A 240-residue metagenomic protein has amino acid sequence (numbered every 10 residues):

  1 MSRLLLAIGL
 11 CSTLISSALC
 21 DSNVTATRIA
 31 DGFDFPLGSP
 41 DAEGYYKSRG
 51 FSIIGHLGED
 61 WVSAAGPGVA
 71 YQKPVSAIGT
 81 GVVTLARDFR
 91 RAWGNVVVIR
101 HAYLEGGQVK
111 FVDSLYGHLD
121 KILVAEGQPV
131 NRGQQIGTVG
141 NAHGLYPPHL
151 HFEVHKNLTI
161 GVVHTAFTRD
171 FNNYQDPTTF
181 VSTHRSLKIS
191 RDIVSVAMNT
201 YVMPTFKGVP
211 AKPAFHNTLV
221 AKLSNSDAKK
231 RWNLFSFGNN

Functional and structural regions predicted by a protein language model:
M1-L5: Bacterial N-terminal signal peptides that target proteins for export
A7-T13: Bacterial N-terminal signal peptides
S17-N95, L104, R132, N141 (+1 more regions): Surface-exposed, glycine-biased beta-strand/turn segments
H56-A65, I99-E126, I160-G161: Active-site region of chymotrypsin-like
V69-Q72, K110, L145, F171: Soluble non-cytosolic domains of exported or imported proteins
Q72, E126-G127: Glycine-centered loop/turn motifs
N95-H101, Q128-R191: Conserved, short, structured surface segments that act as functional micro-motifs
